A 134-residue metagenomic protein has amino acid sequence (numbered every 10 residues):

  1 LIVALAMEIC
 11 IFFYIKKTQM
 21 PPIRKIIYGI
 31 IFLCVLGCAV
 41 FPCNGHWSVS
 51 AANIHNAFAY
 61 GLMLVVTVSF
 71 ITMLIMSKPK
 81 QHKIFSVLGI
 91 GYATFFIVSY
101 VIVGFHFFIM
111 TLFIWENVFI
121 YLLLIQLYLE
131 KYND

Functional and structural regions predicted by a protein language model:
L1-L5: Interfacial helix-start motif at the membrane-water boundary
M7, I11, F32, L36-A39 (+1 more regions): Amphipathic, well-ordered alpha-helical segments in soluble domains
C10-M20, H46, F70-Q81: Juxtamembrane helix-break-helix junctions at the cytosolic face of small multi-pass alpha-helical membrane proteins
I15-K16, V40-S48, I97-H106: Juxtamembrane "helix-exit" motif on the non-cytosolic side of transmembrane helices
Q19-I31, K80-G89: Membrane-interfacial loop-to-transmembrane alpha-helix junctions, especially the N-terminal start
I31-S77: Membrane-proximal helix-loop-helix units in multi-pass membrane proteins
L74-D134: Terminal transmembrane helical module of multi-pass membrane proteins
